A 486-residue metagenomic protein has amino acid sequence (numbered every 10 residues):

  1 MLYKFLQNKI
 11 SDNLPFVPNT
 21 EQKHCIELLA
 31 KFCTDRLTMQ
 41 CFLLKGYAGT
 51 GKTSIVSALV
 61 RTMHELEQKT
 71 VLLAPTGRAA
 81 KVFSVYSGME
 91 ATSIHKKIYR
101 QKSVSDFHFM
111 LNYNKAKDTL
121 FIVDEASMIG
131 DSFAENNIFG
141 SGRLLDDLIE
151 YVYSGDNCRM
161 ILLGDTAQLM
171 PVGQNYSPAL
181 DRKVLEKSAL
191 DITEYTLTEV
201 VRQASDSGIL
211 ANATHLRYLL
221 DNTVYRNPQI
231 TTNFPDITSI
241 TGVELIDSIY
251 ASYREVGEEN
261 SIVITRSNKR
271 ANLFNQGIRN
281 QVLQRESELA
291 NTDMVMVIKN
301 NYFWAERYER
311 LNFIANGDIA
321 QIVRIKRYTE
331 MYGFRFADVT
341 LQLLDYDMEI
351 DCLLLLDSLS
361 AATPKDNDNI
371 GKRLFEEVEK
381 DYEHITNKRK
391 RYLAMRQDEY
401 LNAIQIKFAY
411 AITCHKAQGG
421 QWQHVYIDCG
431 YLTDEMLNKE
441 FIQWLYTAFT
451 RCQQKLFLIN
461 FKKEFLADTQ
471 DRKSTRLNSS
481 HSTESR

Functional and structural regions predicted by a protein language model:
L2-F16, K45: Conserved adenine-nucleotide phosphate-binding loops and their immediately adjacent elements
L2-L6, C25-A30, L37, V152-C158 (+2 more regions): Conserved helicase motor core of P-loop NTPases
I10-L28: N-terminal pre-Walker A segment at the start of P-loop NTPase domains
P18, L72, V263: Conserved SAM-binding loop
Q22, T76, S267, G419: Short, conserved phosphate/pyrophosphate- and ester-handling motifs at nucleotide-, phospho-/glycolipid
I26-E27, K31, R36-R226: ASCE P-loop NTPase helicase motor core
M331-R476: C-terminal accessory regions
L477-R486: Positively charged, low-complexity/disordered segments
